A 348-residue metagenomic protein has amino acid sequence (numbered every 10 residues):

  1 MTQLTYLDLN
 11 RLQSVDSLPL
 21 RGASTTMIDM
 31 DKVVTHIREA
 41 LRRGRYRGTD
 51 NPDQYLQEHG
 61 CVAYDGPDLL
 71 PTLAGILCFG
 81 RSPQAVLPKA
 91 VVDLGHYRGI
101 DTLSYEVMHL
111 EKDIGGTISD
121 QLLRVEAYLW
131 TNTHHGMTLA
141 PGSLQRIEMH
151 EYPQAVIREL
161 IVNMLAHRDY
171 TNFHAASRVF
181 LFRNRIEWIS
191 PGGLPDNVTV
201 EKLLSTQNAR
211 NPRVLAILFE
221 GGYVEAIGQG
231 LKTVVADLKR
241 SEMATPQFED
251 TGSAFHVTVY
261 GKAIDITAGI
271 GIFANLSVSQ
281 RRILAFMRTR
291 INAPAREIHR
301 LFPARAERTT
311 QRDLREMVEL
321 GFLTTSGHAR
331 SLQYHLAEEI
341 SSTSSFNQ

Functional and structural regions predicted by a protein language model:
M1-A175, L181-R183, I189-N208, G230: Active-site helix-to-loop segments that bind/position phosphate- or nucleotide-bearing substrates and donors across
V62, A244, V318-H328: A short, conserved structural fragment
E151, A304-E316: Short amphipathic alpha-helical interaction segments
A155, Q207-R240: Glycine-rich phosphate-binding loop
I186-E220, I264-S277: Glycine-rich/acidic phosphate-handling loop/turn and adjacent ATP-lid/helix of nucleotide-binding kinase/ATPase domains
G252-A285: Conserved alpha/beta core segments of nucleic-acid transaction machinery
T289-F302: Short acidic, hydrophobic short linear motifs in intrinsically disordered regions
T325-Q348: Short, cationic-aromatic polyanion-contact patches
